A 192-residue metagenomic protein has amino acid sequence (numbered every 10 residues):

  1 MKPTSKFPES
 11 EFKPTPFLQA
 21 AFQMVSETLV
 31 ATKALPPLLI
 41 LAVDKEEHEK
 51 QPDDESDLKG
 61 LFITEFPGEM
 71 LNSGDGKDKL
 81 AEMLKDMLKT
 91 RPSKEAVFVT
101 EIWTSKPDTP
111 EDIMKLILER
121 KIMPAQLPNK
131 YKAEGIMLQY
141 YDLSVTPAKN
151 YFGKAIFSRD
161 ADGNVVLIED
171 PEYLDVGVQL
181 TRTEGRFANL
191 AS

Functional and structural regions predicted by a protein language model:
M1-K79: N-terminal domain-onset segments
P3, L39-A42, G60-I63, V97 (+3 more regions): Hydrophobic transmembrane signal anchors and adjacent membrane-proximal interface regions, especially in viral
M24-T28, G68, K79-M87, I117-L127: Short secondary-structure capping micro-motifs at structural edges
K33, L41-P52, E101-T104, P128-Y151: Short, flexible beta-strand-to-coil junctions
K33, R91-P92, Y131, Y173: A generic structural signal for short, non-catalytic loop/turn and secondary-structure boundary residues
L61-T90, D160-Y173: A signal for specific C-terminal beta-sheet/loop modules enriched in small/flexible residues with GP/PG/PP motifs
G74-I113: Short HxH-centered metal-ligating active-site micro-motif
E111-S192: Glycine-rich, aromatic-bearing surface loops/beta-hairpins
